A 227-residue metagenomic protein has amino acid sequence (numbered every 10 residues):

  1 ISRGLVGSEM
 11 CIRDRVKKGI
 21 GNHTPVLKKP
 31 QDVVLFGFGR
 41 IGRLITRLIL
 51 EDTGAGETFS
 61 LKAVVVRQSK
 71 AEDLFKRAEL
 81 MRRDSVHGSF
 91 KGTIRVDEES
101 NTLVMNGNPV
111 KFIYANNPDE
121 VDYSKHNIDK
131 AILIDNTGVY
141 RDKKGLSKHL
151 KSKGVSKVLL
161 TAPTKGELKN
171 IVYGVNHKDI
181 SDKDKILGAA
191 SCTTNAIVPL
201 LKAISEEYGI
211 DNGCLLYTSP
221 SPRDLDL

Functional and structural regions predicted by a protein language model:
I1, L5-D14, Y217-P222: Conserved small/polar residues in nucleotide/adenosyl-binding loops
I12-Q31, Y123-S124: A short, basic/flexible loop-to-alpha-helix module at the beginning of a structural domain
P30-R47: Glycine-rich adenosine-cofactor-binding loop
S60-M105: Glycine-rich phosphate-binding loop and adjoining beta1-alpha1-beta2 segment of Rossmann-like nucleotide-binding folds
G88-G145: A structured beta-alpha segment of the ubiquitous adenosine-cofactor-binding alpha/beta core
R141-D184: Rossmann-fold NAD(P)-binding glycine/threonine-rich loop
V175-S191, D211-C214: Rossmann-fold dehydrogenase core element
A196-P199, A203-S219, R223: Conserved anion/nucleotide-ligand pocket segment
